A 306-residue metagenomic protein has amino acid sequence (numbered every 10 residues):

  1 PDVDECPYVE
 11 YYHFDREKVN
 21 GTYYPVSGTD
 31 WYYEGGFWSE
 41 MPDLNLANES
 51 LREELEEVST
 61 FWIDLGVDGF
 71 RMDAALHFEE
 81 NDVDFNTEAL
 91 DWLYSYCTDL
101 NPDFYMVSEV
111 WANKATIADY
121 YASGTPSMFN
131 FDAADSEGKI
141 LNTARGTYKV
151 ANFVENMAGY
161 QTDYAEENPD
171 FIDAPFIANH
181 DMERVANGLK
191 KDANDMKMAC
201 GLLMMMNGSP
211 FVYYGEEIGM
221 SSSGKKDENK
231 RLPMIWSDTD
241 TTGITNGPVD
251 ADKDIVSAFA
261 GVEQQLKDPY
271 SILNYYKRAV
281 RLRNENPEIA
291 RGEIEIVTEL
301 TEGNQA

Functional and structural regions predicted by a protein language model:
P1, I63, F70, D103 (+3 more regions): Mature, Sec-exported extracytoplasmic domains of Gram-positive
P1-L65, A74-A75: Active-site-adjacent "subsite" loops/lids of carbohydrate-active enzymes
P1-Y8, D15, E57-V58, D68-P169 (+4 more regions): Active-site-proximal helices and loops of the catalytic beta/alpha 8
Y32-A47, N179-V185, D254-Q264: Short glycine/proline-rich turn/loop motifs
N48, V83-N86, P269-I272: Solvent-exposed, acidic/flexible segments
F176-N179, G188-A306: Loop/helix patches that line or flank the sugar-binding groove of alpha-linked glycan CAZymes
